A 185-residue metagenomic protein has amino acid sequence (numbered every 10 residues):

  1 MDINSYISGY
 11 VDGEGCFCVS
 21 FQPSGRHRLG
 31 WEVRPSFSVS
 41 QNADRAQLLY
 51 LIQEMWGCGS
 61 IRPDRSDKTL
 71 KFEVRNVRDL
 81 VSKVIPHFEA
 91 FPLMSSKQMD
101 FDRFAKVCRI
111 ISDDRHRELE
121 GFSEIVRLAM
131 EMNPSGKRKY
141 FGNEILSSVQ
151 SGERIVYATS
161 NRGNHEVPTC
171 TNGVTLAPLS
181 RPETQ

Functional and structural regions predicted by a protein language model:
M1-Q185: Sequence-level preference for short, compositionally simple segments enriched in small aliphatic or small polar residues
